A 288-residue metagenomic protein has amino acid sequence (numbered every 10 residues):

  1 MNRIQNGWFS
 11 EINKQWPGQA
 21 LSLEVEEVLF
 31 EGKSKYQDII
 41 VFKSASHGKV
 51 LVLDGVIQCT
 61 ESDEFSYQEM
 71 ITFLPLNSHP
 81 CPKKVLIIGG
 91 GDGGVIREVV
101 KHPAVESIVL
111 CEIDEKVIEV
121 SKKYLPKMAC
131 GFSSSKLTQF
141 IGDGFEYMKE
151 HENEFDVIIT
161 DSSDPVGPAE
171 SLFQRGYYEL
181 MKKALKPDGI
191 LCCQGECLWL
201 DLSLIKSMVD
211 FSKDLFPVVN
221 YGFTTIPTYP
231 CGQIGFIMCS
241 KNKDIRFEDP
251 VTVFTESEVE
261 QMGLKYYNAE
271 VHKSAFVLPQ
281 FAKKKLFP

Functional and structural regions predicted by a protein language model:
M1-I40, D210, C231-P288: SAM/dcSAM-binding transferase cores
N2-I12, C59-I190, L200-D201, L286: The AdoMet/dcAdoMet-binding core of the Class I SAM-like
W16, A169-R246: C-terminal substrate-binding/active-site "lid" region of AdoMet-derived donor-dependent transferases
Q19, K35, F65, C111 (+1 more regions): Electropositive phosphate-/nucleotide-binding environments in soluble metabolic enzymes
I39-H47: N-terminal glycine-rich anion-binding loops that anchor highly charged ligand groups
V52-L53: A general beta-strand register signal
